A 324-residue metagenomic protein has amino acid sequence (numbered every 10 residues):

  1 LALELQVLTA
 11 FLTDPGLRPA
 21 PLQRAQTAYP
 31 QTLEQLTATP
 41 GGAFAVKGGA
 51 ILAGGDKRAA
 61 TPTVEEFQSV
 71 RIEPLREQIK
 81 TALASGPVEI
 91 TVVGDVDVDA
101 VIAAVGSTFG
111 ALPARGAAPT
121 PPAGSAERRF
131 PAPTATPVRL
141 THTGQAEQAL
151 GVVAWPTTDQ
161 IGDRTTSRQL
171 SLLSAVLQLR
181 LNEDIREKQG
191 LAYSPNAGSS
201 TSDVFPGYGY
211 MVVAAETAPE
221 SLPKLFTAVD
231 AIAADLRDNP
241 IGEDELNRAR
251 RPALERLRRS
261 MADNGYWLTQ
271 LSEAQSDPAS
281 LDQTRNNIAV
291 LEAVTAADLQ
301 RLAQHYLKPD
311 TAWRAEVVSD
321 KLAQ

Functional and structural regions predicted by a protein language model:
L1-T13, Q26-E34, T39-S69, S85-V93 (+3 more regions): M16 family metallopeptidases and their MPP-like homologs
Q6, D163-Q178: Active/ligand-binding-proximal structured segments within catalytic/core domains that scaffold catalytic residues
G16-L17, L22-Q23, V70: Peptidyl-prolyl cis-trans isomerase
L52-R58, E89-L150, P156-D159, V318-Q324: An aromatic/glycine/proline-enriched structural segment found at the starts of mature extracellular/organellar domains
I79-A82, T141-Q145, D203-F205, Y306: Replace "in large, NTP-powered and nucleic-acid-processing enzymes" with "in large, NTP-powered factors and other
E183: Long, His/Glu/Asp-enriched segments that create or flank divalent metal/ion-associated functional microenvironments
A297-Q304: Low-complexity, intrinsically disordered Gly/Pro/Thr-rich segments
